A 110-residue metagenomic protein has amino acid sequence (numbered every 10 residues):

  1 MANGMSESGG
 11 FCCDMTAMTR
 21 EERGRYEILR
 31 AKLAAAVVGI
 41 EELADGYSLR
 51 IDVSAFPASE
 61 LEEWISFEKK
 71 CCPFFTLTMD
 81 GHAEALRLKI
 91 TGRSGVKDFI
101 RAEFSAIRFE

Functional and structural regions predicted by a protein language model:
M1-S59, T78-E110: Secretory/periplasmic and organellar redox-cofactor proteins
L61-D80: Amphipathic, hydrophobic secondary-structure cores in small proteins
